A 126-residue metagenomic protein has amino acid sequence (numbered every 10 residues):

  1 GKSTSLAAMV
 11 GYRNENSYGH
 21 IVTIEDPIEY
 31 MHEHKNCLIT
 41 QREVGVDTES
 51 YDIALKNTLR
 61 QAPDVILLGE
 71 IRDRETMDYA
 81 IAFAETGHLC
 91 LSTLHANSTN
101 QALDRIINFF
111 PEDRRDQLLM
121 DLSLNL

Functional and structural regions predicted by a protein language model:
G1-L126: Short, flexible helix-loop junctions that flank or precede catalytic/ligand sites
